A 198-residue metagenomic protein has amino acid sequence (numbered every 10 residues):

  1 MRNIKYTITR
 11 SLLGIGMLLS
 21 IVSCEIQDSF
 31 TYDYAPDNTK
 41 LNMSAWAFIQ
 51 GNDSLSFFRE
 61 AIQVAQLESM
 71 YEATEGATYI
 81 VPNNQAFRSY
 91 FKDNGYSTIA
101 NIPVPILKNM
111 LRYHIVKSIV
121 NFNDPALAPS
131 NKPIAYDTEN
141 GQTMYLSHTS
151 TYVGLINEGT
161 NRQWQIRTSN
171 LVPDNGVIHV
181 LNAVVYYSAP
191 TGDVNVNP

Functional and structural regions predicted by a protein language model:
M1-L13: Bacterial N-terminal signal peptides that target proteins for export
R2, S20-F48, G192: Bacterial Sec-dependent N-terminal signal peptides
S11-I21: Bacterial N-terminal signal peptides
N42-I49, S69, N94-A100, R167-T168: Second-shell loop/turn segments in exported
S54-S130, G176-A183: Beta-edge loop/turn motif
A100-Q165, Y187, N197-P198: Aromatic/histidine-rich interaction motifs
R167-N175: Short, exposed beta-strand-loop hairpins at the edges of beta-sheets in extracellular/periplasmic proteins
N175-V180, V185-P198: Edge beta-strand at a domain terminus
